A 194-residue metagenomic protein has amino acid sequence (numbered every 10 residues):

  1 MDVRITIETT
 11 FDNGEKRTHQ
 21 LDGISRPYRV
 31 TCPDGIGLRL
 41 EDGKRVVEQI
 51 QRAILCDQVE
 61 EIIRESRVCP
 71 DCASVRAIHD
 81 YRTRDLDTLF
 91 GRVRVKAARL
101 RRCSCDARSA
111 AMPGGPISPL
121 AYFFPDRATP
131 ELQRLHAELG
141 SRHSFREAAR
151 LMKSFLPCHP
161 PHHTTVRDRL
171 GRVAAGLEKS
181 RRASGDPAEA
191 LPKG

Functional and structural regions predicted by a protein language model:
M1-S104, A110: Short, conserved DNA-binding cores of transcription-related domains
R92-K193: Short, positively charged, Gly/Tyr-enriched micro-motifs that form contact patches at catalytic or ligand/partner
